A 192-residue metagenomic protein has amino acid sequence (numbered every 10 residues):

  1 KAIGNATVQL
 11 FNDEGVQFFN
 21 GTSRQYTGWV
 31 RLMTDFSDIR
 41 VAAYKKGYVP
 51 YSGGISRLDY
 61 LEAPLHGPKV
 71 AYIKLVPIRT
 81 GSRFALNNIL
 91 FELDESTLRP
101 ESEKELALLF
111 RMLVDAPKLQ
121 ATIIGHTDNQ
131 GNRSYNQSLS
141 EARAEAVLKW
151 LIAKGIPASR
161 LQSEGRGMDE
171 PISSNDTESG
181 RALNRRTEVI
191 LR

Functional and structural regions predicted by a protein language model:
A2-Q120: Periplasmic peptidoglycan-binding/tethering modules of Gram-negative envelope proteins
A116, T122-R192: Periplasmic OmpA-like peptidoglycan-binding domain that tethers envelope proteins to the cell wall
